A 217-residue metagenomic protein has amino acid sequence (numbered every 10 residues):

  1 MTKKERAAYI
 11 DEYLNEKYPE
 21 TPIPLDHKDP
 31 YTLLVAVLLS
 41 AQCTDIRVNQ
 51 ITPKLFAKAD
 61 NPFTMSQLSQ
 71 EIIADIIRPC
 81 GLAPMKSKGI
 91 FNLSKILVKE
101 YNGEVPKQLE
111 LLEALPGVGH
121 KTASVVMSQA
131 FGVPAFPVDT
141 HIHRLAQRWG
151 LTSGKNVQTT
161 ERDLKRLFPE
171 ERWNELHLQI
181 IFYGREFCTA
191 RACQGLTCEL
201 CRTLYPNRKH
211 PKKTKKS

Functional and structural regions predicted by a protein language model:
T2-K215: Catalytic cores of DNA base-excision repair glycosylases
